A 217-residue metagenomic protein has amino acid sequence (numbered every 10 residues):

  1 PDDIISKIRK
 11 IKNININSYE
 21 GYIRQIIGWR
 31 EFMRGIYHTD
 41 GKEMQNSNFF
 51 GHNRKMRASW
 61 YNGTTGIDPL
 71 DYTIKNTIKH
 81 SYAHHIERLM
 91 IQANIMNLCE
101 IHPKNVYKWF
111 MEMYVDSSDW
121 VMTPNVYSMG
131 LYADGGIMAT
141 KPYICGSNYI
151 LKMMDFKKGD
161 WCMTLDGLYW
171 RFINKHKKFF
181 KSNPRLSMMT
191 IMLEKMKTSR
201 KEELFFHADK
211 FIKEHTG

Functional and structural regions predicted by a protein language model:
D2-G217: C-terminal catalytic domain of photolyase/cryptochrome flavoproteins, centering on the FAD-binding pocket
